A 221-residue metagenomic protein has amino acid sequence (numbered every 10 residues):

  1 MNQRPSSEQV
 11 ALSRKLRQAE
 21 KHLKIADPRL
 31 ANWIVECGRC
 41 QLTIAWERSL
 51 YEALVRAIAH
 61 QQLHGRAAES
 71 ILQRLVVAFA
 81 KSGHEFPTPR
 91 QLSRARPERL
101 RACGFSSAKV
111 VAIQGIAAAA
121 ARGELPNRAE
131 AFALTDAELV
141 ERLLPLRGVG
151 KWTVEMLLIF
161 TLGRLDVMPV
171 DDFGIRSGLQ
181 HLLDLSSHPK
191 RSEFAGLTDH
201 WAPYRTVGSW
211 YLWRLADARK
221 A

Functional and structural regions predicted by a protein language model:
M1-L42, E124-P126, D136-A137, K151-A221: C-terminal accessory module of base-excision DNA glycosylases/AP lyases that mediates lesion recognition and DNA
A31, L63-H64, A68-R147: Alpha-helical ds-nucleic-acid-binding substructure associated with the helix-hairpin-helix region of base-excision DNA
I44-E52, G104-A108, T198-R205: Structural motif
R48, E52, G65-E69, E85 (+6 more regions): Alpha-helix N-cap/helix-initiation sites
Y51-V55, S93-R96, D136-L139, I175 (+1 more regions): N-terminal alpha-helical segment
L54-I58, Q62: Short, aromatic/basic-rich helix-turn unit that serves as a nucleic-acid recognition element
R56, Q73, V77, Q114-A118 (+3 more regions): Generic alpha-helical structural context detector
A57, E141, A195-G196: Active-site phosphate/pyrophosphate- and oxyanion-stabilizing loops and adjacent acidic/basic residues in soluble
